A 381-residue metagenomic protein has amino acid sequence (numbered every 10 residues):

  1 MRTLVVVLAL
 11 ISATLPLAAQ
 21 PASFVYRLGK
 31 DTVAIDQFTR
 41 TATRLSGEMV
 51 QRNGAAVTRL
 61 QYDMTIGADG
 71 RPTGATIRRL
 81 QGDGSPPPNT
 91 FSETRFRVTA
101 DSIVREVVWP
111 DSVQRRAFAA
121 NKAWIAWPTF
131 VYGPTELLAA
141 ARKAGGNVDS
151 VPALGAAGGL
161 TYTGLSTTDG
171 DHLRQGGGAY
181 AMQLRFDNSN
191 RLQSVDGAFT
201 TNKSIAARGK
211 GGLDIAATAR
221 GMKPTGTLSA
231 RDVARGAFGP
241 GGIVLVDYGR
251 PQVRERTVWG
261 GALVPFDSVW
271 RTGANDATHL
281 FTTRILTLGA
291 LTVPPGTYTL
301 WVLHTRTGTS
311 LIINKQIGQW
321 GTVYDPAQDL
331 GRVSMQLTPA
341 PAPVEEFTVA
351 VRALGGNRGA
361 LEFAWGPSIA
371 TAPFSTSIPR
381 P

Functional and structural regions predicted by a protein language model:
V5-T14: Bacterial N-terminal signal peptides
L17-P21: Boundary at the C-terminal end of the N-terminal hydrophobic targeting segment
R27-V107, N190, V195: N-terminal mature ectodomain segment of secretory-pathway/periplasmic proteins
V33-I35, F91, A181, Q193 (+1 more regions): Local beta-strand/beta-hairpin segments that build beta-sheet-rich folds
S46, D63-G67, T168-S204: Gly/Pro-enriched, hydrophobic low-complexity segments that function as extracytoplasmic propeptides/linkers
P86-Q175: Solvent-exposed helix/loop surface patches that form functional interfaces
F199-G236: Pro/Ala/Gly-rich low-complexity, hydrophilic intrinsically disordered segments
G209-G211, P224, V246-P295, W301-P381: Extended, well-structured beta-strand/loop surface patches that form recognition or cofactor-anchoring regions within
